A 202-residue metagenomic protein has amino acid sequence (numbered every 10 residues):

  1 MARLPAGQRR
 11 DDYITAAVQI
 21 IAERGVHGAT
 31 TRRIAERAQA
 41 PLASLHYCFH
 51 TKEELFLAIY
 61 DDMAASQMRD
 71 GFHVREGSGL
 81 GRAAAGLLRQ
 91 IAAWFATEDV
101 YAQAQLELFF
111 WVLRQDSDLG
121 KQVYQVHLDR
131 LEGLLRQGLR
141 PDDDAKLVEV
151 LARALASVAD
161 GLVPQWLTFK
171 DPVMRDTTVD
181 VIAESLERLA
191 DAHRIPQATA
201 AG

Functional and structural regions predicted by a protein language model:
M1-Q8, Q19, R194-G202: N-terminal intrinsically disordered/low-complexity leader segments
R9-D12, A16, I20-A58: Helix-turn-helix
A58, F72-Y101, L151-L155, V179 (+1 more regions): Hydrophobic alpha-helical connector segments
D61-Q67: Short, basic, alpha-helical segments at the C-terminal edge of helix-turn-helix-like DNA-binding modules
M68, F72-H73, V100, D116-P141 (+3 more regions): Amphipathic alpha-helical packing segments from all-alpha helical-bundle domains
R89, L106, E132, A152-A156 (+2 more regions): Conserved terminal C-lobe alpha helix of the protein kinase catalytic domain
A93, D129-Q137, A145, Q165-G202: C-terminal peripheral helix-coil segments that are non-catalytic and often amphipathic
A96-S117: Amphipathic alpha-helical segments used for helix-helix packing
